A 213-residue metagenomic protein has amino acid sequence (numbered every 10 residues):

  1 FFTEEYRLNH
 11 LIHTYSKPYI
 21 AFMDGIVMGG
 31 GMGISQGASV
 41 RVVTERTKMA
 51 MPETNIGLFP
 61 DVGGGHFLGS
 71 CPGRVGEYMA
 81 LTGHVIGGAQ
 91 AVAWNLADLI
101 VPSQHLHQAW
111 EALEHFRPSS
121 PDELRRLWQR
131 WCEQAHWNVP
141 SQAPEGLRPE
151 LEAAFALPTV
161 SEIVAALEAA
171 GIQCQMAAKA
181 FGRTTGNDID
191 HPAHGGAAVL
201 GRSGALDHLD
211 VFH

Functional and structural regions predicted by a protein language model:
F1-M23, G64, G201: An acidic, glycine-rich surface segment that forms the CoA-thioester-binding/catalytic face of crotonase-fold enzymes
E5, P18, S35, L68 (+4 more regions): Terminal peptide-recognition signature
H13-I56, M79, G83, G87-G88 (+1 more regions): Glycine-rich beta-to-alpha active-site loop
A38-D61, N95-W110, A205, L209: Gly/Pro- and small hydrophobic-enriched strand-loop and loop-to-helix capping segments that sit at the rims
V62-P121: Contiguous mid-protein beta-loop-alpha structural module that forms a pocket-lining wall or clamp of enzyme active
P102-F181: Amphipathic alpha-helical blocks and their helix-capping loop/short-beta junctions
C174-F212: N-terminal low-complexity segments that are often proline-rich with Ser/Thr-Pro
